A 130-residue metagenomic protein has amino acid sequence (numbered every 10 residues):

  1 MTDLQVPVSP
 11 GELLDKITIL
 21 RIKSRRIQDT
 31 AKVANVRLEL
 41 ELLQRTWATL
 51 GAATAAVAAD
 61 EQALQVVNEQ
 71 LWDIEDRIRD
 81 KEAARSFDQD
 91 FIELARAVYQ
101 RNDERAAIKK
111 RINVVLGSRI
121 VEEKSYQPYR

Functional and structural regions predicted by a protein language model:
M1-R130: Extended, charge-rich alpha-helical interface modules
